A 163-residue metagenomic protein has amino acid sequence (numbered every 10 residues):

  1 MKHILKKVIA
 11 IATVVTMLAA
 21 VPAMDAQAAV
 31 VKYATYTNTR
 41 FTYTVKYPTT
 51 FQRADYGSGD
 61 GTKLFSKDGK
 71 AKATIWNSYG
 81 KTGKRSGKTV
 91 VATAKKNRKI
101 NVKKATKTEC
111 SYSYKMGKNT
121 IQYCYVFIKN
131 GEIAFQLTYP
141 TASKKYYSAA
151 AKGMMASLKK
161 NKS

Functional and structural regions predicted by a protein language model:
K2-K63, D68-K70, G131, T138-S163: N-terminal targeting sequences that direct proteins away from the cytosol to non-cytosolic compartments
D55-A149, S163: Conserved polar/disulfide-associated segments of primarily extracytoplasmic proteins
